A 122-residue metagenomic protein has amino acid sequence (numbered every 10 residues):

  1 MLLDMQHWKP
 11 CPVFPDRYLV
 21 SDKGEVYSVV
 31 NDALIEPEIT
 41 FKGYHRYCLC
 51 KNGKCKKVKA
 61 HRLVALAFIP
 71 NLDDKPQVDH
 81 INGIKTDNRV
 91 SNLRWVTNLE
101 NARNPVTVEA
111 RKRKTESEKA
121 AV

Functional and structural regions predicted by a protein language model:
M1-V78, N82-V122: Conserved recognition-core residues within compact binding domains
